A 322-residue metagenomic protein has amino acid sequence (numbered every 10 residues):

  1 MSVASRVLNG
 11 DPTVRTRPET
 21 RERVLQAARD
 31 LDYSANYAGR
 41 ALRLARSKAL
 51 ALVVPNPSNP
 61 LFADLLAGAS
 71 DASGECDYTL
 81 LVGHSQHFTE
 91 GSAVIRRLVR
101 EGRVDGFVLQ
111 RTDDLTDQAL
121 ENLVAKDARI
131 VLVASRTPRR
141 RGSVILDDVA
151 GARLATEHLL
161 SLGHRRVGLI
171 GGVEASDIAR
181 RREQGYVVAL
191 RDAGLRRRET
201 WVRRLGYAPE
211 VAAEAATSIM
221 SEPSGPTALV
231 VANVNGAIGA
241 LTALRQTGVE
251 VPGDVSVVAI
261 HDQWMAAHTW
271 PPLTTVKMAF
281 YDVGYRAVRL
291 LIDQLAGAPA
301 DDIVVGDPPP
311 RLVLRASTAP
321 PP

Functional and structural regions predicted by a protein language model:
M1-S47, P322: N-terminal helix-turn-helix DNA-binding module of bacterial transcription factors
A27, G68-A72, N122, K126 (+2 more regions): Alpha-helical structural signal in soluble globular domains
S34, G74-T79, R129, R165-R166 (+2 more regions): Residue-level detector of anion-binding/catalytic polar loops
Y37, P55-D64, V82-G91, D113 (+6 more regions): Hinge/beta->alpha junction and helix N-cap segments in small-molecule ligand-binding domains
L44-E157, S161, I219-S221: Alpha-helical recognition/docking segments in bacterial nutrient-uptake and carbohydrate-utilization systems
S47, L66, H164, E183 (+2 more regions): ATP/adenylate-binding site constellation spanning eukaryotic-like Ser/Thr protein kinases, ABC-transporter
T217-P322: Flexible loop/turn connectors
